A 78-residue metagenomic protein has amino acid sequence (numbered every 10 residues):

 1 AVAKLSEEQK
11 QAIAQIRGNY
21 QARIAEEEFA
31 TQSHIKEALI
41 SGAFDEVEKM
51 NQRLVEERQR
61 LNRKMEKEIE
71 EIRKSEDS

Functional and structural regions predicted by a protein language model:
A1-S78: Soluble, non-transmembrane alpha-helical interaction regions
